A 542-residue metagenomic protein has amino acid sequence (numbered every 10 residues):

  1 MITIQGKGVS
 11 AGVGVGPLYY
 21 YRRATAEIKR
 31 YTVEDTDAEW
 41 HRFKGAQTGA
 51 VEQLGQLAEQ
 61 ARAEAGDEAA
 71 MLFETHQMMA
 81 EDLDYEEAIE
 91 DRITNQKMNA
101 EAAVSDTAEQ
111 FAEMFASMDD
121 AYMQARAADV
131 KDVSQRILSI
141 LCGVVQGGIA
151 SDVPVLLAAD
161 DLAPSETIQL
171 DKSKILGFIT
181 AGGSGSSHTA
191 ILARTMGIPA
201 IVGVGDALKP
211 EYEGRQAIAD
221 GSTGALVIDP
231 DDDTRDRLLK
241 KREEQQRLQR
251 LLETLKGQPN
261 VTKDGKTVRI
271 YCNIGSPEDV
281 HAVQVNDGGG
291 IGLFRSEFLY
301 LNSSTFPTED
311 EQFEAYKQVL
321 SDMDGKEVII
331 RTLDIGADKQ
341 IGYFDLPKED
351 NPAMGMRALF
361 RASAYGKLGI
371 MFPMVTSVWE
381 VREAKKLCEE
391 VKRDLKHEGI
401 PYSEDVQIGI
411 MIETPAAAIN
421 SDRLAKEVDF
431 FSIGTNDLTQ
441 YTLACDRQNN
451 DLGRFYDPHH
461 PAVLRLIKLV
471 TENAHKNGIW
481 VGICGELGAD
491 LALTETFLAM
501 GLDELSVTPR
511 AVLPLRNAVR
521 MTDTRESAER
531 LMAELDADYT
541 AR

Functional and structural regions predicted by a protein language model:
M1-D322, V328-I335, A358, A362 (+4 more regions): Non-catalytic, soluble scaffold/interaction modules
Q249-R542: Conserved alpha/beta-domain cores
